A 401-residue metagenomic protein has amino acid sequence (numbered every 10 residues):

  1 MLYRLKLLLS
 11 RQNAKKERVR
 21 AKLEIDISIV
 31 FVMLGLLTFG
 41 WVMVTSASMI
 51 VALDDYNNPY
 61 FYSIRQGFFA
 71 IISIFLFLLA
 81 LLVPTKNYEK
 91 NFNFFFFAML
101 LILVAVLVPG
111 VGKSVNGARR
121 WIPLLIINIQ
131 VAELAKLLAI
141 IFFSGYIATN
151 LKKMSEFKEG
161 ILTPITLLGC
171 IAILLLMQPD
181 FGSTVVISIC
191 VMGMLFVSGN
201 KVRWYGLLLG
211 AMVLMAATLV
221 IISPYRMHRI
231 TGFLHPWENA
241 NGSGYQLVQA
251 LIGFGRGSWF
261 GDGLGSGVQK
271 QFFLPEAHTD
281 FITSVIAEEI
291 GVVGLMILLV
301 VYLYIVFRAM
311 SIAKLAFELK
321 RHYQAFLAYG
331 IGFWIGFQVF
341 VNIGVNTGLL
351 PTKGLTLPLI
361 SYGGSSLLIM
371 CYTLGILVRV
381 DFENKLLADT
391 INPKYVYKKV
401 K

Functional and structural regions predicted by a protein language model:
M1-R11, K15-K16, Q338-K401: A juxtamembrane structural motif centered on a specific transmembrane helix
R18-M33: N-terminal membrane topogenic signal
V32-T38, S46, Y56-S243, S284-V345 (+2 more regions): Hydrophobic alpha-helical transmembrane segments of multi-pass inner membrane proteins, especially in bacterial systems
S46-M49, G267, S361: Short linear Ser/Thr-Pro motifs
I50-D54: Juxtamembrane/transmembrane-helix boundary motifs at the membrane-water interface
L125-A135, M177-P179, S258-D262, L355-I369: Glycine/serine-rich anion-binding loops at beta->alpha junctions that coordinate negatively charged ligand groups
G232, P236-T279, I290-G294: TM-adjacent membrane-interface loops and short helices in multi-pass inner/ER membrane proteins
D262-G263, V293-L298, L368, V380: Extended hydrophobic-aromatic, low-complexity segments
